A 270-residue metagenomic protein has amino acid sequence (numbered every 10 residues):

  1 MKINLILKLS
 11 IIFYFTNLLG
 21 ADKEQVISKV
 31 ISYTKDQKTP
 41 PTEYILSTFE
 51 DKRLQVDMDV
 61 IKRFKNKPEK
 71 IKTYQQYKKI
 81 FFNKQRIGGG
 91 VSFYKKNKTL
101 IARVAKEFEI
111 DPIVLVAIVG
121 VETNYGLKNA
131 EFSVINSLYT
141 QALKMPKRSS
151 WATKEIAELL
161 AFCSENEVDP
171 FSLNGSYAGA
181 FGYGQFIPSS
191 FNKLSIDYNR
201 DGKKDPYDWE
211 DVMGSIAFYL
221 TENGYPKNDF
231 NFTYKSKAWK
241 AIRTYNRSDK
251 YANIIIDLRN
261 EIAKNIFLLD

Functional and structural regions predicted by a protein language model:
M1-T153, E158-N174, G179, S189-D270: Cell-wall glycan-active module
Q185: Functionally critical loop-and-helix segments that line ligand-binding/catalytic clefts of soluble enzyme domains
